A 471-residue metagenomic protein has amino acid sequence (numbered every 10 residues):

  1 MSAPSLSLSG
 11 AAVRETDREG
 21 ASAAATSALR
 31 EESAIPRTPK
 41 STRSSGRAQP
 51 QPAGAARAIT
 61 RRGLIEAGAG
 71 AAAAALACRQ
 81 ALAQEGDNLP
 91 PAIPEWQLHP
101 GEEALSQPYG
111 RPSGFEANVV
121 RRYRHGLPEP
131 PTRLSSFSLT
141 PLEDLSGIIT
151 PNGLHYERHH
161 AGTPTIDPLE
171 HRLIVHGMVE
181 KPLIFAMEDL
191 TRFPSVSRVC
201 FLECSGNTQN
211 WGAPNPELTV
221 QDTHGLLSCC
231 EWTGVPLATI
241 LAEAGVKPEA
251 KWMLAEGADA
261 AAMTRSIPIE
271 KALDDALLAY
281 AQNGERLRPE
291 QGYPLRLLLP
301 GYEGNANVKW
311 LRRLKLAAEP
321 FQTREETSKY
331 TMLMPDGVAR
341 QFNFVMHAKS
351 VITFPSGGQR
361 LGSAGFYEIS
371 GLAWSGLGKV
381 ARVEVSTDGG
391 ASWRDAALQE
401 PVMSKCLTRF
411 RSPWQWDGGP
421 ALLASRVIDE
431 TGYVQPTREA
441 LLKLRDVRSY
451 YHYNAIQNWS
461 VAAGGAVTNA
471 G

Functional and structural regions predicted by a protein language model:
M1-I59, A74, C78, Q84: N-terminal secretory signal peptides
M1-S2, S7, P50, I59-A77 (+4 more regions): N-terminal export leaders
S2, G46, G54, A58 (+5 more regions): Glycine-centered secondary-structure boundary/capping sites
L6-A11, A24, A67, P164 (+2 more regions): Hydrophobic transmembrane signal anchors and adjacent membrane-proximal interface regions, especially in viral
R14-R18, S22-A24, P50-Q51, A58 (+9 more regions): Intrinsically disordered, low-complexity, compositionally biased regions/tails
Q84-G471: Structured, non-membrane catalytic/scaffold regions adjacent to prosthetic-group chemistry
